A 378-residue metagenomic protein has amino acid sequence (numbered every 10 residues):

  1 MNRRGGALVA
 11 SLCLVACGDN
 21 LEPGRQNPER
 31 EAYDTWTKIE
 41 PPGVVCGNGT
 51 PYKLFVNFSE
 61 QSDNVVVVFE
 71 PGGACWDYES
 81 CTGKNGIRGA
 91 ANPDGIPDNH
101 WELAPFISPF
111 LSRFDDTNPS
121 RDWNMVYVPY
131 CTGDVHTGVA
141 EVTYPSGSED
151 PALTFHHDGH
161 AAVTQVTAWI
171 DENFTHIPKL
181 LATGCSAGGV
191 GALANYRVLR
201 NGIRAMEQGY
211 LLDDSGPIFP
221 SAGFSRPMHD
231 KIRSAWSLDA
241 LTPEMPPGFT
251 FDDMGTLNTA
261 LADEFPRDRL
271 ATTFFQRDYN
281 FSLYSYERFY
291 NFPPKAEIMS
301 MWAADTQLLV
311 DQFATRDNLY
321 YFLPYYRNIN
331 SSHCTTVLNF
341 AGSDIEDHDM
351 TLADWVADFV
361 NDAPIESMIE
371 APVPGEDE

Functional and structural regions predicted by a protein language model:
M1-A7: Bacterial N-terminal signal peptides that target proteins for export
A7-V15: Bacterial N-terminal signal peptides
G18-E378: C-terminal His-loop and adjacent cap/lid subdomain of alpha/beta-hydrolase
